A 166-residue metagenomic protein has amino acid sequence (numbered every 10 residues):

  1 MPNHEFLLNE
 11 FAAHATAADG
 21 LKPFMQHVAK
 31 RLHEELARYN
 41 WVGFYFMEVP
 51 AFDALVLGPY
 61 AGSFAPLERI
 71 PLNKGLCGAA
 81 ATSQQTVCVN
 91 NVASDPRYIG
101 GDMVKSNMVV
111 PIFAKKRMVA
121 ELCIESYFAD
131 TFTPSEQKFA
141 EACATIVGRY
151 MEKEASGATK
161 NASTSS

Functional and structural regions predicted by a protein language model:
M1-Y60, F64-A65, K153-S166: Intrinsically disordered, low-complexity terminal regulatory regions
P2, D19, L67, P71 (+3 more regions): Residues at secondary-structure transition points
F46-G100: Regulatory sensory and allosteric helical modules in signal-transduction proteins and certain transcription factors
S106-F113: A short, aliphatic-rich beta-strand micro-motif
A120-E121: Short glycine-/small-residue motifs
S126-S166: Juxtadomain coupling helices with adjacent low-complexity linkers
